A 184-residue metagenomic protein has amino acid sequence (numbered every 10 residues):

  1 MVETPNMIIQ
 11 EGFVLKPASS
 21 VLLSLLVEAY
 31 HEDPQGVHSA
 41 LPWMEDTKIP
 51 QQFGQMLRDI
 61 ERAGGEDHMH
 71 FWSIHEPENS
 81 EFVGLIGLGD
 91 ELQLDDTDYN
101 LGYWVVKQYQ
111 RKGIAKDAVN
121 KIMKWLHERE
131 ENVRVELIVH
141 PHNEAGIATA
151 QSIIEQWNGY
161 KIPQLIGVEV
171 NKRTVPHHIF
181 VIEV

Functional and structural regions predicted by a protein language model:
M1-L25, A29-G36, F71, H75-V184: Acyl-donor (CoA/ACP) binding surface of acyl/acetyltransferases
G36, T47, A63-E66, Y160: Generic macromolecular interface patches on structured domains
V37-D59: Conserved GNAT-fold acetyl-CoA-binding loop/helix
E45, R58-S73: A short helix-loop-beta-strand connector motif used in the catalytic cores of GNAT acetyltransferases and, in some
